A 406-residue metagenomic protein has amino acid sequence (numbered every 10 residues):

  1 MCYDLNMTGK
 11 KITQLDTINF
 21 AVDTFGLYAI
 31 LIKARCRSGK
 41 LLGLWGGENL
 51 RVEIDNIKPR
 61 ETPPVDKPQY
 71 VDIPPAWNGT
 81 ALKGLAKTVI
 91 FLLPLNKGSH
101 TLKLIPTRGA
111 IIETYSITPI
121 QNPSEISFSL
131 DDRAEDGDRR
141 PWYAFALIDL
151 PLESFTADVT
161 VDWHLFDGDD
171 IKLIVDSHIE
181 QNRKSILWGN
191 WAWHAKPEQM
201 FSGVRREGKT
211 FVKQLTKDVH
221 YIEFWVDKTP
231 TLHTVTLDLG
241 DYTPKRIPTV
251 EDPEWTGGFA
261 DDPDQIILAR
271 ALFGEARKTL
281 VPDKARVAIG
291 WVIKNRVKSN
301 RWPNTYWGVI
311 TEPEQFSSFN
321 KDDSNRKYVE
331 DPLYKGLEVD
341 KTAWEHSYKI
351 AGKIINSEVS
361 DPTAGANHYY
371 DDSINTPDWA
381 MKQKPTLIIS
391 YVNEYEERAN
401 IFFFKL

Functional and structural regions predicted by a protein language model:
M1-P248: Extracytoplasmic
E251-L406: Bacterial extracytoplasmic/cell-wall-associated proteins, especially those involved in peptidoglycan
